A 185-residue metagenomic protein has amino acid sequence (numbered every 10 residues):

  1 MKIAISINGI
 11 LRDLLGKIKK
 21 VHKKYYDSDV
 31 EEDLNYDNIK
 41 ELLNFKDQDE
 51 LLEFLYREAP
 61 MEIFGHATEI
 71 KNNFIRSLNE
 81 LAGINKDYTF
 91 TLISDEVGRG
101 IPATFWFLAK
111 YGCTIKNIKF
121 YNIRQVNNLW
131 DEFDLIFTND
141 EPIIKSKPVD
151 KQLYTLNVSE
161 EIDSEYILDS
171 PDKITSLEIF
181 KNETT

Functional and structural regions predicted by a protein language model:
M1-A4: Extreme N-terminal starter segment of soluble prokaryotic enzymes
S6-N8: Sec-dependent signal peptide cleavage junction
I10-P102: Alpha-helical substrate-recognition element adjacent to the catalytic core
E32-Y36, I118-I123, T155-S159: A generic structural motif
D95-S146: Substrate-recognition "cap/lid" segment bordering the active-site pocket of phosphatases
I118-N122, Y166-S176: Short acidic-hydrophobic, aromatic-tinged amphipathic segments that line or gate anion-handling sites
N127-W130, K173-T185: Short amphipathic alpha-helix with an adjacent loop that forms part of the alpha/beta core around
L135-P171: Acidic, Mg2+-coordinating phosphoryl-transfer loop and its flanking beta/alpha structural elements, shared across
